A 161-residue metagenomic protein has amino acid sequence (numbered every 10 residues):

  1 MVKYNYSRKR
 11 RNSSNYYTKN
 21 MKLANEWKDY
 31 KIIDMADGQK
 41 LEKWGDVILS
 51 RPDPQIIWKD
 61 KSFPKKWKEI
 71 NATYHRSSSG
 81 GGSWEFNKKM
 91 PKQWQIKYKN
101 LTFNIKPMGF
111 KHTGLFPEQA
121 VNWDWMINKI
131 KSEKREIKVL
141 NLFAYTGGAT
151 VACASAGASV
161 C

Functional and structural regions predicted by a protein language model:
M1-N5, N12-T18, I130-I137: Short, basic, low-complexity termini and linkers enriched in Ser/Thr/Gly/Pro that act as targeting/leader peptides
K3-N5, N15-Y16, K43, T73 (+1 more regions): Intrinsically disordered, low-complexity N-terminal regions enriched in serine/proline/glycine with scattered basic
Y6-K9, Y16-Y17, I57-P64: Short, compositionally biased leader-like segments
K9-R11, S155: Charged/polar low-complexity intrinsically disordered segments
W27-K43, L49-P117, D124-I127: Non-catalytic substrate-recognition/targeting regions of SAM-dependent transferases
N128-C161: Conserved SAM/SAH cofactor-binding pocket of Class I
